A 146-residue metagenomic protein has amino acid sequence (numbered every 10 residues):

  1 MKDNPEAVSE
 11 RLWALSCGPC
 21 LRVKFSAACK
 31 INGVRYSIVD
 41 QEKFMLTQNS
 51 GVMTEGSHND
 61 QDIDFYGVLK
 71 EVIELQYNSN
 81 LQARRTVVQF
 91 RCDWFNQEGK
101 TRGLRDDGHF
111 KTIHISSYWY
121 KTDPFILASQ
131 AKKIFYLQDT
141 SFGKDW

Functional and structural regions predicted by a protein language model:
M1-W146: Terminal interaction-prone segments of large eukaryotic proteins
